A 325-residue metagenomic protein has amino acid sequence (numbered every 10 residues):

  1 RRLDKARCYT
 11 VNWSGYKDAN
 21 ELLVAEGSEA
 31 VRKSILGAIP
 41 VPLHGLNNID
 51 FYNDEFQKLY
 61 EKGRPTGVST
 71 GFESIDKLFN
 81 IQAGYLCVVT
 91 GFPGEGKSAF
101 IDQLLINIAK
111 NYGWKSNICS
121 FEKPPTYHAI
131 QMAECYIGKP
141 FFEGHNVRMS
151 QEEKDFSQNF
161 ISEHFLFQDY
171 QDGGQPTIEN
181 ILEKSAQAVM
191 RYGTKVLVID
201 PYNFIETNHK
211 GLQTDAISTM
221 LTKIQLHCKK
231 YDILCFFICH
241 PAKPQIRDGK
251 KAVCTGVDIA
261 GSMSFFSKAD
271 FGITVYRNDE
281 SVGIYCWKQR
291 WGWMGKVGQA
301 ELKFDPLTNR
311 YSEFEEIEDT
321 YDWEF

Functional and structural regions predicted by a protein language model:
R1-D54, E61: TOPRIM fold recognition
L43-K139: The Walker A/P-loop phosphate-binding site
D76, N111-G193, T207, Q299-A300: Cytosolic-facing regulatory segments adjacent to core modules
V88, F167, V196-V198, F236 (+1 more regions): Structural motif
E122-K123, I233, F237-A242: A short beta-strand-to-loop transition that corresponds to the Sensor-1 phosphate-sensing loop of AAA+ P-loop ATPases
F142-N146, Q171-Q175, E206-S218, D248-V257: Flexible beta-alpha connector loops of hexameric P-loop NTPases
Q175-L197, G211, L226-Y231, K243-F325: C-terminal regions of RecA-like/P-loop NTPase motor modules
T194-L226, L234: Helical hairpin unit composed of two closely spaced alpha helices linked by a short loop
